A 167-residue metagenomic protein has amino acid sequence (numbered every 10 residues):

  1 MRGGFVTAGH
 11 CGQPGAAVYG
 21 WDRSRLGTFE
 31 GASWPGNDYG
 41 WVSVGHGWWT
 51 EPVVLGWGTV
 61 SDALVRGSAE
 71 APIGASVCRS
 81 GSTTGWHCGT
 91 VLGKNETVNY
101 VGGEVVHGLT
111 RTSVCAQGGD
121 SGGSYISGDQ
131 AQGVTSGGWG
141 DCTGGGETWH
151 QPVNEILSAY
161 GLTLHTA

Functional and structural regions predicted by a protein language model:
M1-V98, I126-G128: Serine endopeptidase catalytic core focused on the charge-relay Asp
E51-T59, G85-A167: Active-site region of chymotrypsin-like
